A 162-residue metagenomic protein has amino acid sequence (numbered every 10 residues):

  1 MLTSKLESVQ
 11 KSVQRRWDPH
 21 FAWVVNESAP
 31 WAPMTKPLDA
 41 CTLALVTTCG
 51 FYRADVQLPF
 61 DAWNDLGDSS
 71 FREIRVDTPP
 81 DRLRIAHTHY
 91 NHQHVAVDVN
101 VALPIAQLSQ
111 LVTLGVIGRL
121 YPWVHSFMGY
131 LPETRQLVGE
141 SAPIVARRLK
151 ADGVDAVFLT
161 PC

Functional and structural regions predicted by a protein language model:
M1-C162: Metallocofactor- and cofactor-centric catalytic cores in central/energy metabolism, strongly enriched
